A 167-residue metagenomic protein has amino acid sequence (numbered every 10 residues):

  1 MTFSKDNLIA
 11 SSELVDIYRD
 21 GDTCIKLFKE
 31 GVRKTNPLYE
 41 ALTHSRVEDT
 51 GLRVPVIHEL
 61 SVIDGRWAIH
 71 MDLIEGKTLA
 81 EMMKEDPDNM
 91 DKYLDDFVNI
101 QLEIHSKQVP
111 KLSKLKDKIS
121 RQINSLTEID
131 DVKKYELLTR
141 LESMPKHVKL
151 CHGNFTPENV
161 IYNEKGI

Functional and structural regions predicted by a protein language model:
T2-L8: Conserved N-terminal boundary motif of the eukaryotic protein kinase catalytic domain
L8-P37: ATP-binding glycine-rich loop module of kinase domains
F28, S61, I74: Residues forming the ATP-binding cleft of Hanks-type serine/threonine protein kinase domains
K34-T50: The N-lobe alphaC helix and its flanking beta3-alphaC-beta4 segment of protein kinase-like domains, centered on
V56-W67: Short beta-strand micro-motifs within the conserved protein kinase catalytic domain, predominantly in the N-lobe
G65-T78: Conserved short submotifs of the Hanks-type protein kinase catalytic core that shape the nucleotide-binding pocket
K77-L115: Conserved kinase catalytic-core helix
S106-E158, N163-E164: An alpha-helical support segment within catalytic cores of ATP-dependent transferases
